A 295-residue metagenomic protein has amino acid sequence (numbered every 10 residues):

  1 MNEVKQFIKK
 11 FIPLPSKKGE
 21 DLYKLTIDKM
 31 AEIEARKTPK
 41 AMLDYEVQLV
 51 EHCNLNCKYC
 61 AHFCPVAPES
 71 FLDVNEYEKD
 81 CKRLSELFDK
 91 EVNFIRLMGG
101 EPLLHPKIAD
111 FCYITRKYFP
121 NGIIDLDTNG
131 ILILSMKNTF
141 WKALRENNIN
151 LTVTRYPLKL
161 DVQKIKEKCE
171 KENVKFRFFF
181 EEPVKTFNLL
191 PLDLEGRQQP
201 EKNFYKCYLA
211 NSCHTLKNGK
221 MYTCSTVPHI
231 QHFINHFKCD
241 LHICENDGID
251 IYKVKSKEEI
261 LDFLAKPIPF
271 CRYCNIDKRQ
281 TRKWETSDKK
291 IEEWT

Functional and structural regions predicted by a protein language model:
M1, K10-K17, D89, N148 (+2 more regions): Short, flexible coil/linker elements and helix-boundary hinge sites characteristic of intrinsically disordered
M1-I33, Y273-T295: Radical SAM enzyme core and accessory elements
E3, F7, E76, R83 (+3 more regions): Exposed alpha-helical structural elements
F7-K9, K18-L126, I133: Conserved alpha-helical substructure of the radical SAM core
L72-E76, K107, D161, Q199 (+2 more regions): Soluble or luminal CAZymes and related metallo-dependent hydrolases
F88-K90, L144-E146, A265: Flexible, charged surface loops at secondary-structure boundaries
L104-V227, H232-F233: Conserved AdoMet/S-adenosylmethionine-binding subsite of the radical SAM
L192-T295: Accessory C-terminal segments flanking Radical SAM cores
